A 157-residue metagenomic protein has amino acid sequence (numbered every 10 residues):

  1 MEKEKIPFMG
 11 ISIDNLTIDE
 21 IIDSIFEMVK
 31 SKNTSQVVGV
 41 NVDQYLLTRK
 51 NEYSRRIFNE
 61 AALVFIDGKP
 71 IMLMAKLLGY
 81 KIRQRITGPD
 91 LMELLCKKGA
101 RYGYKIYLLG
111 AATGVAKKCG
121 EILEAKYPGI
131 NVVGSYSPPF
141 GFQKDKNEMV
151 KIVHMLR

Functional and structural regions predicted by a protein language model:
M1-D90: N-terminal nucleotide/polyanion-binding subdomain common to many enzyme families
A75-R157: Conserved beta-alpha
